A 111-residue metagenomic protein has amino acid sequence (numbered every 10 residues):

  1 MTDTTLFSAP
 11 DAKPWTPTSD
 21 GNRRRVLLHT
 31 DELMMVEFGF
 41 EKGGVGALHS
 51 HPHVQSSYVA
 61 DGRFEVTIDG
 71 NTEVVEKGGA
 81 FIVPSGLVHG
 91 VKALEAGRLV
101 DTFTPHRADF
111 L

Functional and structural regions predicted by a protein language model:
M1-E32: A short, N-terminal "cap"/entry segment at the start of jelly-roll beta-barrel domains of the cupin/DSBH fold
V36-S50: Conserved short histidine dyad/triad with adjacent acidic residue
G46-L48, V66-T67, V83, V88-L94: Short beta-strand His + acidic residue motifs that chelate non-heme Fe in jelly-roll/DSBH and cupin folds
H53-F64, D69: Glycine- and acidic-residue-biased ligand/ion/polar-headgroup-sensing regions
A60-D61, E76-K77, E95: A cytosolic small-molecule/anion-sensing beta-strand core signal
R63-E65, T72, V88, R98: Structural motif
N71-S85: Short acidic-glycine-tyrosine-enriched beta hairpin
S85-D109: Ligand-binding loop in jelly-roll beta-barrel domains
